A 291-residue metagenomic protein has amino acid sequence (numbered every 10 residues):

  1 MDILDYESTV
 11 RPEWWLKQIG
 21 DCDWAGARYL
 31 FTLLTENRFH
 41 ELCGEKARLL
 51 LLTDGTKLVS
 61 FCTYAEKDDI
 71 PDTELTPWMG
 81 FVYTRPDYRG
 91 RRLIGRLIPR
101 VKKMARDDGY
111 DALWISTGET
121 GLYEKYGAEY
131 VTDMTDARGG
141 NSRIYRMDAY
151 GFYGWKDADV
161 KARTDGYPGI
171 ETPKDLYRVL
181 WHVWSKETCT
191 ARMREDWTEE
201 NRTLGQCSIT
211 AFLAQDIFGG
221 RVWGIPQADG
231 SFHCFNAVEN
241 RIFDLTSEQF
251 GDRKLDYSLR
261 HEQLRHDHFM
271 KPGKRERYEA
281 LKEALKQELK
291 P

Functional and structural regions predicted by a protein language model:
M1-N37, A158: Short amphipathic alpha-helix that is part of the acyltransferase structural core
F39-L51, W78: A short helix-loop-beta-strand connector motif used in the catalytic cores of GNAT acetyltransferases and, in some
A47, G140-Y145, S231-H233: Short hydrophobic/aromatic beta-strand or adjacent loop that forms the aromatic wall/cage of a ligand/substrate-binding
L51, K57-K67, W78, Y83: Conserved beta-strand in the GNAT
E66-D68, F250-G251: A short acidic/small-residue loop/turn micro-motif
T84, G90-K103: Conserved acetyl-CoA-binding loop-helix of GNAT-fold acetyltransferases
D107, D111, T117-N141: Conserved active-site alpha-helix within GNAT-family acetyltransferase domains
A149-P291: A structural boundary/capping signal
